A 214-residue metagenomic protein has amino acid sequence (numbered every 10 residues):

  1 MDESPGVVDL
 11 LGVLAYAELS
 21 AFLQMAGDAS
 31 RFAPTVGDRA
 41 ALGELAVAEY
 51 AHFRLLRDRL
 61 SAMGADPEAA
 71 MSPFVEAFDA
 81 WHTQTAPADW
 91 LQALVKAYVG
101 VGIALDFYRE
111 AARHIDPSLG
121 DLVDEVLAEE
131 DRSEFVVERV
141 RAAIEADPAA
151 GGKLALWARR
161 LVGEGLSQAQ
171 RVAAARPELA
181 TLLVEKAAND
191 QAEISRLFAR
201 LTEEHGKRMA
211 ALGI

Functional and structural regions predicted by a protein language model:
M1-G12, F74-A97, A150: Acidic/His metal-coordination segments adjacent to aromatic residues that form catalytic metal sites in metalloenzymes
P5-L14, P34-A51, A93-L94, S118-R132 (+1 more regions): Alpha-helical scaffold segments that form or flank carboxylate-/histidine-based iron centers
A17-M25, H52, F74, G100-F107 (+2 more regions): Amphipathic, well-ordered alpha-helical segments in soluble domains
A21-G43, T85, V101-D116: Helix-loop segments that flank and shape redox-cofactor active sites
L45-S72, V140: Conserved alpha-helical segments that form or flank metal/cofactor-binding pockets of metalloenzymes
R109-S167: A contiguous pocket-lining binding segment that forms or flanks enzyme active sites
A149-I214: Extended, helix-rich structural scaffolds rather than catalytic motifs
